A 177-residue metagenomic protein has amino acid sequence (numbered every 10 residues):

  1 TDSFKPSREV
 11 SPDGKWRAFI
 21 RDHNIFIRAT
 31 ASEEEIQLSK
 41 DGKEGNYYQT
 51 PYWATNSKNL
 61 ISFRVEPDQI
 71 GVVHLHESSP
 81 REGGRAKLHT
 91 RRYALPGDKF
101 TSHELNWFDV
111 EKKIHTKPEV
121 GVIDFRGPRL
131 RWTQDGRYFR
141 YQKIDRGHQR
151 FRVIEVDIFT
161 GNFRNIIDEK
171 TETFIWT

Functional and structural regions predicted by a protein language model:
D2, G42-T50, V122-G127, T171-T177: Short glycine-/Asp-/Thr-/Trp-enriched loop segments that recur within the blades of beta-propeller repeat domains
S7-W16, I20, T50-N59, R129-Y138 (+1 more regions): Blade-terminus and WD-like Trp-Asp/Gly-His loop motifs, strongest in beta-propeller folds
D22-F26, Q69-H76, S102-E104, H148-E155: Structural motif
T30-E33, D109-K113, D157-G161: Short loop/turn segments that connect beta-strands within beta-propeller blades
E34-K40, T116-E119, F163-K170: Beta-propeller fold detector
L38-Y52, S62-K117: Predominantly five- to eight-bladed beta-propeller fold
R140-T177: Extended hydrophobic/aromatic segments used for targeting, binding, or gating
